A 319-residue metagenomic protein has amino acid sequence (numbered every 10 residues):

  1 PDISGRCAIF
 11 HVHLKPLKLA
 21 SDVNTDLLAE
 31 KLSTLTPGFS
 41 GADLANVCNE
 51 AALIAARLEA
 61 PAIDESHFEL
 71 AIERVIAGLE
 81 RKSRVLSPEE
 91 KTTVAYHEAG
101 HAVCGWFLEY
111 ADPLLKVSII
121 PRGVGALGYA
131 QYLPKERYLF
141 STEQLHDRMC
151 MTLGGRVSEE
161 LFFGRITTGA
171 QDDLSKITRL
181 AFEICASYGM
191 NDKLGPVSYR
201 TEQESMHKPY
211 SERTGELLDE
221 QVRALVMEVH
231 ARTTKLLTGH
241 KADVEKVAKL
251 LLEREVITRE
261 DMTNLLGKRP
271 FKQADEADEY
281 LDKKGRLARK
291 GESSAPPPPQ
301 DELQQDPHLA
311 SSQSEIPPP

Functional and structural regions predicted by a protein language model:
P1-E69, R74, G78-L79, T152-E160 (+2 more regions): Conserved C-terminal "switch" segment of AAA+ ATPases
H11, R81, L225-E228: A short alpha-helix capping/helix-coil boundary motif
N24-T25, E65, P88, D275-K283: Short, flexible loop/turn segments with low-complexity composition
D43, G100-H101: Short hydrophobic/aromatic residue motifs in ordered secondary structure
S83-T93: Short pre-active-site segment immediately N-terminal to the catalytic Zn-binding motif
T92-Y96, A102-P319: Soluble catalytic regions of large protease machineries
